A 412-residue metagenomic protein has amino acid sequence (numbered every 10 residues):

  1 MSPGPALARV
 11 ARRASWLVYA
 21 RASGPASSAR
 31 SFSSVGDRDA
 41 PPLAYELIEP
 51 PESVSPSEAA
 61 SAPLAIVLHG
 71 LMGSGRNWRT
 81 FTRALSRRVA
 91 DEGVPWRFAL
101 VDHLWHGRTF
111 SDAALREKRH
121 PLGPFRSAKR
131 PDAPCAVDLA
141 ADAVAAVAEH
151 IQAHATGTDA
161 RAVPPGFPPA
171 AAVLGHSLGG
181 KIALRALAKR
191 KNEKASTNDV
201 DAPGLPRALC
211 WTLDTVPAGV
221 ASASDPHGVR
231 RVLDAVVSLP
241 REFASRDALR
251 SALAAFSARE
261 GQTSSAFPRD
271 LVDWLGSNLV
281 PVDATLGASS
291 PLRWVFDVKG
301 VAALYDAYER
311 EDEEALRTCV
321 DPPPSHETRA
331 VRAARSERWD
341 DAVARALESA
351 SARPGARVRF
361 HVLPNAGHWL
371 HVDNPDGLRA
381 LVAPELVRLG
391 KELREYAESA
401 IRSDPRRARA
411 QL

Functional and structural regions predicted by a protein language model:
M1-D39, L412: N-terminal mitochondrial targeting presequence
E49-S53, V94-L174, A380: Active-site loop/oxyanion-hole signature of alpha/beta-hydrolase fold enzymes
V54, E58-D112: Conserved HGGG/HGGXW glycine-rich cap/lid loop of the alpha/beta-hydrolase fold
G175, G179, A183: Gly/Ala-rich beta-loop-alpha elbow adjacent to hydrolase catalytic centers
D201-F243: Flexible "cap/lid" loop of the alpha/beta hydrolase fold
A223, R241-A307: Conserved alpha/beta-hydrolase catalytic His-Asp/Glu region
E327-A366: Conserved loop-alpha-helix segment in the C-terminal half of the alpha/beta-hydrolase fold that carries the catalytic
A366-P375, R379: Catalytic histidine-centered segment of alpha/beta-hydrolase-like enzymes
